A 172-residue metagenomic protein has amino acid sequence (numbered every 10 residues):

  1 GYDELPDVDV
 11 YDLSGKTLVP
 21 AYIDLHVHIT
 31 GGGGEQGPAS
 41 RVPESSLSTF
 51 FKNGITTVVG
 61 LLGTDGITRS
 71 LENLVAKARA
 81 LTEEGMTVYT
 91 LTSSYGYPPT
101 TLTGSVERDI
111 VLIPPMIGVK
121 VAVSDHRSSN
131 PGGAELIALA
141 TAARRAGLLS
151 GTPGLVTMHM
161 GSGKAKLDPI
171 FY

Functional and structural regions predicted by a protein language model:
G1-V19: Histidine-rich, glycine-flanked metal-binding segment
Y2, H26-H28, H126: Histidine (H) residue identity feature
L5-P6, N53, P114, G151: Structured loop/turn residues at beta-strand edges in well-structured enzyme cores
D7-V8, T56, I117, G154: Conserved acidic residues
K16-L18, L25, G32-T90, T103-P114 (+1 more regions): Alpha-helical scaffold segments that flank or form the walls of functional sites
P20-G32, L155-G163: Histidine-centered catalytic micro-motifs
G31-G33, R127-S128: A short acidic, helix-capping loop that chelates divalent metal ions and anchors anionic groups
A80-Y172: Metal-coordinating catalytic core of metallo-dependent amide/deamination hydrolases
